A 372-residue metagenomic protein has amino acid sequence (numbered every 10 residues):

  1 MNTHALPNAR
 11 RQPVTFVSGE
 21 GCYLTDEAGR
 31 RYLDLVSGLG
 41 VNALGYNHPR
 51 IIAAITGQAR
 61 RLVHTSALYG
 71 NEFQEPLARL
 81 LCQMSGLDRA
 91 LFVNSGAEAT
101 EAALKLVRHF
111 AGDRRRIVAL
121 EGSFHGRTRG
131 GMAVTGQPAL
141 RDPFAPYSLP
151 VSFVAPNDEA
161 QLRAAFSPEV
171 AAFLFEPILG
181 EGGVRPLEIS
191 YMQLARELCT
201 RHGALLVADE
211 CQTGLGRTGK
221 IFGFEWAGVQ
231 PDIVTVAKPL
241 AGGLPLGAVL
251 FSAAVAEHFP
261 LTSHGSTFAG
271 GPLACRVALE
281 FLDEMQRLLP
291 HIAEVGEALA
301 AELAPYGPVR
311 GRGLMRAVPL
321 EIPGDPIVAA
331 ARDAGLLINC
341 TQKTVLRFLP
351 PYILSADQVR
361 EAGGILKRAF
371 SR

Functional and structural regions predicted by a protein language model:
M1-R372: Conserved N-terminal phosphate-binding loop of PLP-dependent enzymes in the Aspartate aminotransferase
